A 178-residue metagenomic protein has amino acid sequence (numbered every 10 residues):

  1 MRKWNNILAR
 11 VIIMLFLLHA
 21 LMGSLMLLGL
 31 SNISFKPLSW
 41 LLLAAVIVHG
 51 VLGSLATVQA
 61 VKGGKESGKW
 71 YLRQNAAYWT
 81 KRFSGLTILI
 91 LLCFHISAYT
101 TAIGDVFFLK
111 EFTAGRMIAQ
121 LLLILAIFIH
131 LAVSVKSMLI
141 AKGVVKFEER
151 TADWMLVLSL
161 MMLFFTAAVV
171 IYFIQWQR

Functional and structural regions predicted by a protein language model:
M1-R178: Membrane-embedded alpha-helical bundles that constitute the cytochrome b-like, heme-associated redox core of multi-pass
